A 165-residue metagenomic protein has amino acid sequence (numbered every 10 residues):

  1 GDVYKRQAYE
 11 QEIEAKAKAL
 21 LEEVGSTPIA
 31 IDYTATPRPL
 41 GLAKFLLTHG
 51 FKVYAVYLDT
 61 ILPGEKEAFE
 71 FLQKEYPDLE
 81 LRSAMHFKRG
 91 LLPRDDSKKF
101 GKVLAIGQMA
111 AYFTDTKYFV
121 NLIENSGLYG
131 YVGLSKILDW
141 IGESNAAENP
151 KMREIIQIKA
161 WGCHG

Functional and structural regions predicted by a protein language model:
V3-Y4: Short, small-residue-biased leader/transition segments that mark boundaries at the very start of proteins
Y9-K16: Active-site glycine-rich loop that binds ribose-phosphate moieties when present
K16-G25: Short boundary motifs at domain starts and secondary-structure transition points
S26-G165: C-terminal structured domains
